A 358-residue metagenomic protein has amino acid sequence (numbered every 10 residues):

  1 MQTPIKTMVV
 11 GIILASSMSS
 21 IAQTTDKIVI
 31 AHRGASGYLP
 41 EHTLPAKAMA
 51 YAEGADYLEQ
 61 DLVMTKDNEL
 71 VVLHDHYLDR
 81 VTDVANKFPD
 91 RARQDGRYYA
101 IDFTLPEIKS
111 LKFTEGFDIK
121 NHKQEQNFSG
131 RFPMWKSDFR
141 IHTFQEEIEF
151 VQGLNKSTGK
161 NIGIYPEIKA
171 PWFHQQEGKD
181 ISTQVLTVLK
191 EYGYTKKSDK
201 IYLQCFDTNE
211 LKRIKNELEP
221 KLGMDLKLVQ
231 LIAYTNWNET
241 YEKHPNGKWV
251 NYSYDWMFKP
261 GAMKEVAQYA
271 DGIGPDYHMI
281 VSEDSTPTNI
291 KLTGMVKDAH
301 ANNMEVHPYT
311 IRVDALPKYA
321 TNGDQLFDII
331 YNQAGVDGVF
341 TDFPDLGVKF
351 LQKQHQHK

Functional and structural regions predicted by a protein language model:
M1-I21: Gram-negative bacterial Sec-dependent N-terminal signal peptides
A22-K358: Phosphate-group recognition and catalysis centered on beta-loop-alpha active-site segments
